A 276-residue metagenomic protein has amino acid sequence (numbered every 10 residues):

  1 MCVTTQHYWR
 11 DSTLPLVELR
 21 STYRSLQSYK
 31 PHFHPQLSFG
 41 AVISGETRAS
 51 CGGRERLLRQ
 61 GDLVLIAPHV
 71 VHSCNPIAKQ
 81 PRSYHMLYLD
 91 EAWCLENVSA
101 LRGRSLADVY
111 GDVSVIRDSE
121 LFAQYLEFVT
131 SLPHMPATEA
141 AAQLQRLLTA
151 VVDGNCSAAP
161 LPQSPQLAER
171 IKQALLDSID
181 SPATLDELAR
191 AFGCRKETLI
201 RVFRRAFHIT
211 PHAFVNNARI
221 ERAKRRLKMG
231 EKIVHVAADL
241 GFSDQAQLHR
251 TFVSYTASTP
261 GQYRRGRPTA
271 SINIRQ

Functional and structural regions predicted by a protein language model:
V3-L106: N-terminal regulatory/effector-sensing and dimerization cores that precede helix-turn-helix DNA-binding domains
I43, F122-P133, K172-I179, K224-K228: Regular secondary-structure segments
N97, L147-N155, L175, F203 (+1 more regions): Hydrophobic recognition helices of helix-based DNA-binding modules
A100-P160: Amphipathic alpha-helical segments enriched in hydrophobic/aromatic residues interleaved with Lys/Arg
C156-Q166, R170, A174, R190-G193: Polybasic "coupling" helices that flank or enter modular domains
Q173-D177, P182-D186, R204-H249, Y255 (+1 more regions): Terminal helix-turn-helix DNA-binding modules in bacterial transcription factors
A191, R195-K196, S243-D244: Short coil turns linking two alpha-helices in DNA-binding domains
L199: Nucleotide/phosphate-binding loop and acidic/charged catalytic motifs in nucleotide-binding or -utilizing enzymes
